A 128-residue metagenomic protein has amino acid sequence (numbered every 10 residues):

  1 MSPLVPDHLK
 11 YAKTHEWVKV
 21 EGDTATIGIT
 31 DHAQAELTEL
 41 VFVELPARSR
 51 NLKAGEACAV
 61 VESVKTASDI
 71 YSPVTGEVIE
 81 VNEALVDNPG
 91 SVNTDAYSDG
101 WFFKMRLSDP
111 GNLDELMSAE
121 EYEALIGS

Functional and structural regions predicted by a protein language model:
M1-A57, G90, T94-S128: Acidic, low-complexity mobile loops and tails
V18-V20, V64, V81-A84, P110: Residue-level recognition of beta-strand microenvironments
T24, T75-E77: Structural motif
V64-T66, V74: Periplasm/extracytoplasmic soluble domains of Gram-negative envelope assemblies and related organellar analogs
P73, D87, M117: Charged, alpha-helix-enriched surfaces in structured cytosolic catalytic cores of large nucleotide-utilizing machines
V78-T94: Short, charge-rich, low-complexity interaction segments located in flexible loops at or near secondary-structure
